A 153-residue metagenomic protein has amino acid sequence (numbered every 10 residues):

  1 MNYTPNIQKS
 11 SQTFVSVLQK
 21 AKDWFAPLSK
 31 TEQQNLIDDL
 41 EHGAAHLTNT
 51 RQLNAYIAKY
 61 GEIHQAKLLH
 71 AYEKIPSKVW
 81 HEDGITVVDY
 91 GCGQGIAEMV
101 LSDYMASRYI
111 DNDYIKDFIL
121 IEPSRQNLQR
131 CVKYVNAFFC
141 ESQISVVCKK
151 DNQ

Functional and structural regions predicted by a protein language model:
M1-L40: N-terminal auxiliary segments of SAM/dcSAM-dependent transferases
A45-K78: Class I SAM-dependent methyltransferase Rossmann-like catalytic core, especially the SAM/SAH-binding loop
I75, V79, M105-Y109, V135 (+1 more regions): Active-site catalytic pocket residues across diverse enzymes, especially alpha/beta-hydrolases
D83-G93: Conserved class I S-adenosyl-L-methionine
Q94-D111: Conserved SAM-binding loop of SAM-dependent methyltransferases across substrates and taxa, primarily the Class I
K116-I119: Short beta-strand element of Class I
S124: Conserved SAM/SAH-binding beta-strand->alpha-helix loop
Q129-Q153: S-adenosyl-L-methionine
